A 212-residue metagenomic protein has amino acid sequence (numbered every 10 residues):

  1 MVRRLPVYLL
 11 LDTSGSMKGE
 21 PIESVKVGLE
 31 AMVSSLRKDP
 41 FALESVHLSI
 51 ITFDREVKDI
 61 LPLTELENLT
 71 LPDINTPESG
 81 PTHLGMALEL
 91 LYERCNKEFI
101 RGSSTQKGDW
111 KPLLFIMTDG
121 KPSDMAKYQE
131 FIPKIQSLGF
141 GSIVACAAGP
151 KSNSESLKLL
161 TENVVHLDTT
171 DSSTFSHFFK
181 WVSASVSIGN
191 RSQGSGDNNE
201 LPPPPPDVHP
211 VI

Functional and structural regions predicted by a protein language model:
V2-L61, L113-M117: Von Willebrand factor
R4-L5, K111, G139-S142, T161-N163: Short glycine-/polar-rich loops that comprise or flank the Walker A/P-loop and associated switch/sensor motifs
K18-G19, V57-L61, S123-A126, S152-K158 (+1 more regions): Switch/connector loops and helix/strand junctions flanking conserved nucleotide-binding motifs in nucleotide-processing
L29-R37, L90-I100, E130-I132: Short, well-ordered amphipathic alpha-helices
S45-I74, S154-L160: Short beta-strand-loop
K58, L69-W110, S142-S156, T170-W181: Von Willebrand factor
G102, G120-L159: VWA/integrin I-like adhesion module and closely mimicked acidic/polar interface patches used
P150-I212: Von Willebrand factor A/integrin I-like adhesion domains
